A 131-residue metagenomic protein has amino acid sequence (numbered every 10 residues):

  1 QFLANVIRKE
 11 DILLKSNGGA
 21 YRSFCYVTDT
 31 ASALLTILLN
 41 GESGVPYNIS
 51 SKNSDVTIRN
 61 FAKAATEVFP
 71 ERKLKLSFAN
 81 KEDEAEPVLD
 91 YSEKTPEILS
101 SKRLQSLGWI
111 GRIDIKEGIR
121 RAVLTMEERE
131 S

Functional and structural regions predicted by a protein language model:
V6-E10, L14-S131: C-terminal substrate-binding subdomain of Rossmann-fold SDR/epimerase-dehydratase oxidoreductases
